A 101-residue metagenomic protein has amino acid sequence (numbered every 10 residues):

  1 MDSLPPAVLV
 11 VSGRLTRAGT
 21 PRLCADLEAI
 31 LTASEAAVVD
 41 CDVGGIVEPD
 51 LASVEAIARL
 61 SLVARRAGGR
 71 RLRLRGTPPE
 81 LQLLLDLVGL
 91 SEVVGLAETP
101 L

Functional and structural regions predicted by a protein language model:
M1-A52, R59-L101: STAS-like cytosolic regulatory interaction modules
